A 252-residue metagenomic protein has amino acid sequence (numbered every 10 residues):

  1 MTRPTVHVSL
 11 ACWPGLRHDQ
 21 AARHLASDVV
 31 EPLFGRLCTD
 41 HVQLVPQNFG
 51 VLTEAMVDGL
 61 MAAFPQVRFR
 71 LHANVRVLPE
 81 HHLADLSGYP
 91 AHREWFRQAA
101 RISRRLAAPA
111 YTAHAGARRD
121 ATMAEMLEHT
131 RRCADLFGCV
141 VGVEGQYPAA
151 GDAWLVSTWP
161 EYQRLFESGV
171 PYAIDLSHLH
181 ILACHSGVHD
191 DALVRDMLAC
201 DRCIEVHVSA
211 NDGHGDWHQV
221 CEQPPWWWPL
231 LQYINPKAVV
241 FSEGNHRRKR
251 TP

Functional and structural regions predicted by a protein language model:
M1-R97: N-terminal pre-domain/capping segments
T2-L10, D19, P32-L33, R93 (+3 more regions): Histidine-acidic metal/acid-base catalytic patches
S9-G15, V45-F49, H72-R76, G116-R118 (+4 more regions): Active-site beta-loop-alpha junctions enriched in small/polar residues
A21-R23, S27, E54-D58, A121-R132 (+4 more regions): Distinct, well-ordered alpha-helical segments
T39, R68, V140, P171 (+1 more regions): Hydrophobic "anchor" residues on beta-strands that sit immediately upstream of conserved functional sites
H41-V45, T112, G142, A173 (+2 more regions): Conserved beta-strand positions in the central sheet of alpha/beta enzyme cores
Q66, A108, C139, P236-K237: Short, well-ordered coil loops that connect the C-terminus of an alpha-helix to the N-terminus of a beta-strand
H82-I174, W228: Active-site acidic/histidine proton-transfer and metal-coordination neighborhood in alpha/beta enzyme cores
